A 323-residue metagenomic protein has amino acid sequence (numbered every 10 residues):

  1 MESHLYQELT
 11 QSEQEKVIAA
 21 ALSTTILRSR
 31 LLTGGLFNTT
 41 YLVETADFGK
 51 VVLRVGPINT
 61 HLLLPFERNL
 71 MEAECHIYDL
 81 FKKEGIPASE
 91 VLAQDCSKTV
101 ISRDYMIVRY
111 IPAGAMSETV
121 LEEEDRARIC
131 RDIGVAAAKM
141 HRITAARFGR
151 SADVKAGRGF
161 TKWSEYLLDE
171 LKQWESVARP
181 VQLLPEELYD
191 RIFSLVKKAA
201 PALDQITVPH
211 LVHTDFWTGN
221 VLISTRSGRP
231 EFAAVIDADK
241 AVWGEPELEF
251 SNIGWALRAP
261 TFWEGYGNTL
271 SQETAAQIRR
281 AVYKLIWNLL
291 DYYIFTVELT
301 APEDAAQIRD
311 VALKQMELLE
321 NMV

Functional and structural regions predicted by a protein language model:
M1-L9: A short, highly charged nucleic-acid-interacting micro-segment common to nuclease and nuclease-linked defense proteins
L9-T25, T99, T119, R126-R131 (+5 more regions): An alpha-helical support segment within catalytic cores of ATP-dependent transferases
E13, T24, G35, A73-H76 (+6 more regions): Short, conserved clusters of charged catalytic residues that mark active-site and nucleotide-handling motifs
R30-E165, L183: ATP-binding pocket architecture of kinase catalytic cores
N38-E44, V52-L53, V91, M140 (+1 more regions): Active-site acidic catalytic loop and adjacent metal/ATP-binding pocket of ATP-dependent phosphoryl transfer enzymes
N59-F66, R226-R229, A301-E303: Short helix-coil transition/hinge motifs at the ends and kinks of transmembrane helices, capturing the brief
M116, R131-D132, L168-Q173, Q205 (+1 more regions): Helix-rich C-terminal or lid/interface subdomains of diverse kinases
